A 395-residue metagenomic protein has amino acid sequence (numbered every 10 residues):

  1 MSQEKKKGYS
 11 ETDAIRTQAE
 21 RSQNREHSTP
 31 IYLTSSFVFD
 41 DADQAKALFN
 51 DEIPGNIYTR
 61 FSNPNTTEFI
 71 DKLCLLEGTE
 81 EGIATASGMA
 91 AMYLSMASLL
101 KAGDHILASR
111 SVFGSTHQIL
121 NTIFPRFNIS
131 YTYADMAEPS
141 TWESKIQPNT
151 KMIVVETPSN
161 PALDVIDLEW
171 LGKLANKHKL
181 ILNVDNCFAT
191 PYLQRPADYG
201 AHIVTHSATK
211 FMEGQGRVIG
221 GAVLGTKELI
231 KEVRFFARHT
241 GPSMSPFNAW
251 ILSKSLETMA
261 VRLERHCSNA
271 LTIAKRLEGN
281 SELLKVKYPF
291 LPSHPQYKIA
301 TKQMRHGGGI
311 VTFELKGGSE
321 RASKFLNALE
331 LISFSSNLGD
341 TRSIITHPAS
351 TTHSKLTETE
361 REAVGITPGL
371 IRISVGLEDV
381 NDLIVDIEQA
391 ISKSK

Functional and structural regions predicted by a protein language model:
S2, N121, S130, S144 (+3 more regions): PLP-dependent enzyme catalytic core of the Aspartate aminotransferase-like
S2-K6, A14-A19, I83-N280, K298: Conserved PLP-enzyme active-site core in the AAT-like
S2-N63: N-terminal "arm"/small-domain region of PLP-dependent enzymes with the aminotransferase-like
A19, L33-F39, F188, K210 (+7 more regions): Glycine-rich beta-alpha junction loops
D41-Y93, S115-T122: Conserved N-terminal alpha-helix of the aminotransferase class I/II PLP-enzyme fold
L76, L277-S281, L329: Acidic-histidine catalytic/liganding microenvironments
G241-P242, L329-G339, A390-K395: A common structural junction motif
K285-I371, V375: Conserved C-terminal alpha-helix-loop-beta "cap" of PLP-dependent enzymes that closes/shapes the active-site mouth
